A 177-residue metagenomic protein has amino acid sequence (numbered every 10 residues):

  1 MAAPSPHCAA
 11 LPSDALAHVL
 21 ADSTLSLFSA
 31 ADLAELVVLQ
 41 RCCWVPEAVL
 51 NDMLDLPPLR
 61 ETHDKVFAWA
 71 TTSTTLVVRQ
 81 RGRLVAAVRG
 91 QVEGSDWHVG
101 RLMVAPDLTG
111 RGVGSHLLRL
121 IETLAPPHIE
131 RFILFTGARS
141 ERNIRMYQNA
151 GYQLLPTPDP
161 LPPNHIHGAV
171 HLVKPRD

Functional and structural regions predicted by a protein language model:
A2-H18, L134-F135, I166-D177: Terminal substrate-recognition subdomain of acyl/acetyltransferases
S23-V38: A short beta-loop-alpha structural element at the N-terminal edge of CoA-dependent acyl/N-acetyltransferase catalytic
V38-V66: Conserved GNAT-fold acetyl-CoA-binding loop/helix
V77, R83-Q91, D96-M103: Conserved beta-strand in the GNAT
V104, G110-T123, R145, N149: Conserved acetyl-CoA-binding loop-helix of GNAT-fold acetyltransferases
L118, R139-N143, P160-G168: Short glycine/proline-centered loop/turn elements that form peptide/ligand docking sites
A125-T136: Conserved GNAT acetyl-CoA-binding A-motif
Y147-T157: Conserved acetyl-CoA-binding loop of GNAT-fold acetyltransferases
